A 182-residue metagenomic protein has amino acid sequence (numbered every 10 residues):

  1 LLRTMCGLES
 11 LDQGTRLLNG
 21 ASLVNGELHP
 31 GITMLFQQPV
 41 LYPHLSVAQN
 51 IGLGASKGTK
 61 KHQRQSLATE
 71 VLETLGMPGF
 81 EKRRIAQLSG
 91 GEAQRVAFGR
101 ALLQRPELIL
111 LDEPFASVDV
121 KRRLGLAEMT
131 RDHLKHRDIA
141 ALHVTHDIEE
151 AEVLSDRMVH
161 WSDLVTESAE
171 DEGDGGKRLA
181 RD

Functional and structural regions predicted by a protein language model:
C6: Helix-to-loop junction immediately C-terminal to a conserved catalytic motif
S10, L45, Q49-Q65, T74: ABC-type ATPase nucleotide-binding domains, specifically the catalytic core motifs of the NBD
G20-Q37, K57, K61: ABC ATPase NBD coupling module
Q63-F80, R131-D132: Conserved ABC ATPase "signature" region
R84-L88, E92-Q94: Conserved ABC ATPase signature
L103-E107: A short, proline-enriched helix->beta-strand linker immediately N-terminal to the Walker B motif in ABC-type P-loop
I109-E113: Catalytic Walker B motif of ABC-type/P-loop ATPase nucleotide-binding domains
